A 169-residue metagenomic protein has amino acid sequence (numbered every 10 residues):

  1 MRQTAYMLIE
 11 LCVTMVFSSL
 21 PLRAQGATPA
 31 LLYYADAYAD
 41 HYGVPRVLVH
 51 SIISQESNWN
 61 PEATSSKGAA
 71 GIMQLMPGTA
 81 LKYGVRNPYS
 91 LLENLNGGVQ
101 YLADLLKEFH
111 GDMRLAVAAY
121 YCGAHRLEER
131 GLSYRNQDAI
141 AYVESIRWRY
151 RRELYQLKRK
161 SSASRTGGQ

Functional and structural regions predicted by a protein language model:
M1-I9: Bacterial N-terminal signal peptides that target proteins for export
L8-S19: Bacterial N-terminal signal peptides
L20-A24: Bacterial Sec-exported substrate-binding components of ABC uptake systems
Q25-Q169: Catalytic glycan-binding domains that act on GlcNAc-containing polysaccharides
